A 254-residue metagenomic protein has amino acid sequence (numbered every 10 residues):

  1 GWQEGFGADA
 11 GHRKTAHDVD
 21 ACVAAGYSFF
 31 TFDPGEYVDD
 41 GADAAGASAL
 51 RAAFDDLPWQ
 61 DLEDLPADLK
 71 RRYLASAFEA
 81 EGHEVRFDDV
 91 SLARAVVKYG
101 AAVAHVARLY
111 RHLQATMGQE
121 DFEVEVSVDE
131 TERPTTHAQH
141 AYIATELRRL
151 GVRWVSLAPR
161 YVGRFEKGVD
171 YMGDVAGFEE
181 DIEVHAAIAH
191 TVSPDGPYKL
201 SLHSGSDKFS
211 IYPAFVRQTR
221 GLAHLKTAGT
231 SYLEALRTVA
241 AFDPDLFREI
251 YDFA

Functional and structural regions predicted by a protein language model:
G1-Q3, A16-V38, A42-S48, K98 (+3 more regions): Active-site capping/gating regions of soluble enzymes
G5-A8, H12: Metallocofactor- and cofactor-centric catalytic cores in central/energy metabolism, strongly enriched
G7, E125, K199: Hydrophobic "anchor" residues on beta-strands that sit immediately upstream of conserved functional sites
G11, V126, H203: Conserved, mostly hydrophobic/aromatic
G41-V103: Active-site-proximal, glycine-rich beta->alpha crossover segments in alpha/beta enzymes that shape flexible
E120-V124: Short, conserved phosphate-binding/catalytic loop or strand-edge motifs used in phosphoryl-/nucleotidyl-transfer
V128-E130: Short glycine-centered, acidic/aromatic-flanked micro-motifs in structured strand/loop junctions that mark active-site
